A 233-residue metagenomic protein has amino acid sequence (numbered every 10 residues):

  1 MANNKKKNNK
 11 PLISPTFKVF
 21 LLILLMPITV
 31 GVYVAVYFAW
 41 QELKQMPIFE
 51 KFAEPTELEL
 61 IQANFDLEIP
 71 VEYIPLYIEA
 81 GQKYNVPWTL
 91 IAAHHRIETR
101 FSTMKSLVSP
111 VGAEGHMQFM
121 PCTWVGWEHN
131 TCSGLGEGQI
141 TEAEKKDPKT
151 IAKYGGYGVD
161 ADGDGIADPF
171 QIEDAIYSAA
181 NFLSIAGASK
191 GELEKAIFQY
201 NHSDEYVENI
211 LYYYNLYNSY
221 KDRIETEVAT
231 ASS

Functional and structural regions predicted by a protein language model:
M1-F17: N-terminal Lys/Arg-rich, disordered targeting/topogenic segments
K18-Y37: Hydrophobic membrane-insertion alpha-helices, especially the h-region of bacterial N-terminal signal peptides
E42-S233: Catalytic glycan-binding domains that act on GlcNAc-containing polysaccharides
